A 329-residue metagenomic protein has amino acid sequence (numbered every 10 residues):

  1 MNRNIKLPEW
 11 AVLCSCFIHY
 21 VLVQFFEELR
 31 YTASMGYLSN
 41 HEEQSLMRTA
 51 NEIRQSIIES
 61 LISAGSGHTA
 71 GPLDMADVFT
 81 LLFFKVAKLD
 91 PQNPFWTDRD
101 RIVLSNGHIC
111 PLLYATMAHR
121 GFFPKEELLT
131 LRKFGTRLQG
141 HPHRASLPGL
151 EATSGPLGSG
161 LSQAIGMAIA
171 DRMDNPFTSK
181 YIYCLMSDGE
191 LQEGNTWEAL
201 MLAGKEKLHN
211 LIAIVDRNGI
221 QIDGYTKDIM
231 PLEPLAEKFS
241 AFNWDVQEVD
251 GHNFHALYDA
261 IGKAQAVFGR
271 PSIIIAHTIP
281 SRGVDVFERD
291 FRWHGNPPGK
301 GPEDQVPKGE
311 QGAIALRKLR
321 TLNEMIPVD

Functional and structural regions predicted by a protein language model:
M1-V23: Short, often N-terminal, low-complexity regions that either remain intrinsically disordered or form a short helix
A11, T32-A33: Ala/Thr-enriched low-complexity intrinsically disordered regions
M35-S45: Non-catalytic, mobile gating and regulatory segments of ester bond hydrolases
E43-C110: N-terminal amphipathic, basic-rich helices that act as targeting or association modules
K88-F95, R99-R101, H141-D329: Glycine-rich ThDP/TPP pyrophosphate-binding loop and its adjacent helix/strand module within ThDP-dependent enzymes
P111-F123: Alpha-helical support elements that line or immediately flank enzyme active sites and cofactor-binding pockets
F122-R144: Conserved AdoMet
